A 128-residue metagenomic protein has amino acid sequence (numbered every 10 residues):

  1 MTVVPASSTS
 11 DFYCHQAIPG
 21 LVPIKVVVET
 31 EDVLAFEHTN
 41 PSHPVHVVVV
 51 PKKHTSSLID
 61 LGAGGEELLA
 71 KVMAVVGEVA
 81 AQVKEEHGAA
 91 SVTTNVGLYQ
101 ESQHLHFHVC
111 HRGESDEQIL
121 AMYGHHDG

Functional and structural regions predicted by a protein language model:
M1-G128: HIT superfamily nucleotide-processing domains
